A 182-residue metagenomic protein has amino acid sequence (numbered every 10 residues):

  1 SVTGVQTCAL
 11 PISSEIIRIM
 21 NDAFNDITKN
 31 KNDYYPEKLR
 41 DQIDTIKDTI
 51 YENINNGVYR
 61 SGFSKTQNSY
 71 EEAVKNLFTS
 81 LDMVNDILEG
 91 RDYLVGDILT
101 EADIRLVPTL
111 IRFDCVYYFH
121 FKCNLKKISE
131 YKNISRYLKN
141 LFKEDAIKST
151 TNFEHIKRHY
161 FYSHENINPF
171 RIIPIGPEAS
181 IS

Functional and structural regions predicted by a protein language model:
V2-L10: Short, small-residue-biased leader/transition segments that mark boundaries at the very start of proteins
P11-N152, S180: GST-like fold's C-terminal all-alpha helical module
I147-S182: C-terminal catalytic domain of photolyase/cryptochrome flavoproteins, centering on the FAD-binding pocket
